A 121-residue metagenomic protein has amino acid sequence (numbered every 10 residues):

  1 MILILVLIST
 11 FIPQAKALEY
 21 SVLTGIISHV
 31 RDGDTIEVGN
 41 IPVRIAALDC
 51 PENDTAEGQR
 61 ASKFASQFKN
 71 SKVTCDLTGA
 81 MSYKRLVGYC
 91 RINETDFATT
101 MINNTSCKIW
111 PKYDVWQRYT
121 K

Functional and structural regions predicted by a protein language model:
I2-L3, L7-K121: Small beta-barrel nucleic-acid-binding modules, primarily SNase/OB-fold domains and secondarily Tudor-like barrels
